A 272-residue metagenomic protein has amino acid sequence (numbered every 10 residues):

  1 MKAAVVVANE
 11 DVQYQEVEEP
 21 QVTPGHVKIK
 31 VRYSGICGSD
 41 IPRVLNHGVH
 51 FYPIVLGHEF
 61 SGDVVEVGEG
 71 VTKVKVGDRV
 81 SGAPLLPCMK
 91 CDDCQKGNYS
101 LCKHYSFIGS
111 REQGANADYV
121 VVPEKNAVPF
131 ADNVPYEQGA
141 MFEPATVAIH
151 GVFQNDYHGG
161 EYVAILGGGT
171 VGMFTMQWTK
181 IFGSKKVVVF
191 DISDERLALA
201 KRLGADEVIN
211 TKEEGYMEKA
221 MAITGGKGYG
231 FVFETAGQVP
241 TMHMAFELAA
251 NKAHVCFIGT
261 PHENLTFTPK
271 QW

Functional and structural regions predicted by a protein language model:
V7, E18-E19, F51-G57, I108-E112 (+1 more regions): Short Gly/Pro-enriched turn/cap motifs at secondary-structure boundaries
P20-S34, H47-D92, A131-N133: Glycine-rich beta-strand-centered segment in the early N-terminal region that forms part of a ligand/cofactor-binding
S39-R43: Cytochrome P450 core scaffold surrounding the K-helix E-X-X-R motif and the conserved "meander" helix-loop region
R79, Y162, A253-H254: Short glycine-centered segments of the SAM/dcSAM-binding site in methyltransferase folds
C88-L166: NAD(P)H dinucleotide-binding glycine-rich loop of Rossmann-like/cofactor-binding domains, especially the beta1-alpha1
V134-E214, E218, F233: Mid-domain Rossmann-like dinucleotide-binding core that forms the NAD(H)/NADP(H) cofactor-binding site
N155, A198, L203-W272: Glycine-rich cofactor phosphate-binding loops and adjacent beta1-alpha1 units of small-molecule cofactor enzyme domains
